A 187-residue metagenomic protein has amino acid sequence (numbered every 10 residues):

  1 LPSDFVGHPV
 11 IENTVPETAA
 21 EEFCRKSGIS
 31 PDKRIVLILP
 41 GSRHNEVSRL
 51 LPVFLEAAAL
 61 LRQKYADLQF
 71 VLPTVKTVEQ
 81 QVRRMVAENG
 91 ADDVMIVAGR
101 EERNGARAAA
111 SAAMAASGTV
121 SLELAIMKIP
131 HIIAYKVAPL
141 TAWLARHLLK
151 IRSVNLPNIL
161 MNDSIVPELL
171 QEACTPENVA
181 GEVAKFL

Functional and structural regions predicted by a protein language model:
L1-L187: Nucleotide-activated sugar donor-binding and catalytic core shared by glycosyltransferases and related lipid-linked
